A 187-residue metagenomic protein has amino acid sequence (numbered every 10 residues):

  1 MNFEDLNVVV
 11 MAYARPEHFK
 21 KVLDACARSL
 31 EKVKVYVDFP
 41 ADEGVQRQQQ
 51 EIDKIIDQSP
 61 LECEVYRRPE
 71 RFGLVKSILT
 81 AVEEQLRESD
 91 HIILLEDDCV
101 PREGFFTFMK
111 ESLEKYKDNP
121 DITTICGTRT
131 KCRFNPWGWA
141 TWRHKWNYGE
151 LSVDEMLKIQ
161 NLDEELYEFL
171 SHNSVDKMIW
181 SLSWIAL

Functional and structural regions predicted by a protein language model:
M1-L94, C99-L187: An acidic/histidine-cluster motif and surrounding catalytic segment that typifies divalent-metal-assisted enzyme active
